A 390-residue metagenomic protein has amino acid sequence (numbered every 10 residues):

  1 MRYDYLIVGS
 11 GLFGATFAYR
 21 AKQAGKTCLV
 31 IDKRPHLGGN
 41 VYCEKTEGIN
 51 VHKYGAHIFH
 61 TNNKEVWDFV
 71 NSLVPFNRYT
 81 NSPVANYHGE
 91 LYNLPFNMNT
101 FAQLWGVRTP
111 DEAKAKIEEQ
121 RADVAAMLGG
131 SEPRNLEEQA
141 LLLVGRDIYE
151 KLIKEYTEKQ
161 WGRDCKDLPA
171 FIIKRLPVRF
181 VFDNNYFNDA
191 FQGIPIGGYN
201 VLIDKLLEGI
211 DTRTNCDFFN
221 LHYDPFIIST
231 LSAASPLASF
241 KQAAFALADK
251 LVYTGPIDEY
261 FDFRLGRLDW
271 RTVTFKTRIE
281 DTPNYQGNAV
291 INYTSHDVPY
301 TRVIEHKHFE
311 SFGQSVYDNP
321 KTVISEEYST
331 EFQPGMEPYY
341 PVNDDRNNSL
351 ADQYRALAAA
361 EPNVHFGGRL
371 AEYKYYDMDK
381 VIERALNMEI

Functional and structural regions predicted by a protein language model:
Y3-V30, E389: N-terminal Rossmann-like FAD-binding beta1-loop-alpha1 element of flavoenzymes
G9, T80, T214-D217, H222-Y223 (+1 more regions): Short loop/edge segments at beta-strand edges and connector loops that shape dinucleotide/nucleotide cofactor-binding
L12-F13, P35-H36, N99, E158 (+5 more regions): Short, solvent-exposed loop/turn segments at secondary-structure junctions
K22-E47: Glycine-rich FAD pyrophosphate-binding loop
A24, D224, T230-L357: Mid-domain catalytic core of redox enzymes that form a hydrophobic substrate pocket/lid adjacent to a catalytic redox
E47-D123: Dinucleotide-binding Rossmann-like beta1-alpha1 core, especially the glycine-rich loop that anchors the ADP
E90-Y92, N99-P236, F240-L247: Active-site/ligand-binding neighborhood in enzyme catalytic cores
E337-I390: C-terminal catalytic lobe of FAD-dependent flavoproteins
